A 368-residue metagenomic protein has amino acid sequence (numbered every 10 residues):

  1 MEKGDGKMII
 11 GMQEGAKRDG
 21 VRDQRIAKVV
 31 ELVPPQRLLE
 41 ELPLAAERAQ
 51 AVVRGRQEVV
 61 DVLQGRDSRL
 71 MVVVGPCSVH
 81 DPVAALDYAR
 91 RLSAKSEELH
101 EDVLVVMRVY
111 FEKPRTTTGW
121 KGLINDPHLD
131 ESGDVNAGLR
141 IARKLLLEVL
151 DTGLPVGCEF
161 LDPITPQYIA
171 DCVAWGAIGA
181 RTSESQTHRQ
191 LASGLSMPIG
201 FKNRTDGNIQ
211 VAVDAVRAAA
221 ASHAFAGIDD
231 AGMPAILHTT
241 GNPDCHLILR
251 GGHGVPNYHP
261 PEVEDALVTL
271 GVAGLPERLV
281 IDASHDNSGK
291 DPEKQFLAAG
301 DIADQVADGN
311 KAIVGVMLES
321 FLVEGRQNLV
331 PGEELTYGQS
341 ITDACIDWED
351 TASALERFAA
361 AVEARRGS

Functional and structural regions predicted by a protein language model:
K7-Q13, A49-V52: Long, contiguous binding/interaction regions
G11-V30: Polybasic, low-complexity association/targeting segments
R18-R22, D102-Y258, E262-V263, H285-D286 (+7 more regions): Active-site-facing alpha/beta catalytic cores
R25-Q64: N- or domain-start disorder-to-order transition segments that initiate the globular core
M71-A84, D343: Conserved phosphate/anionic-ligand binding catalytic regions in large, soluble enzymes, centered on
G75, I281, D347: Conserved, mostly hydrophobic/aromatic
F321-R366: Internal helix-turn-beta structural module
